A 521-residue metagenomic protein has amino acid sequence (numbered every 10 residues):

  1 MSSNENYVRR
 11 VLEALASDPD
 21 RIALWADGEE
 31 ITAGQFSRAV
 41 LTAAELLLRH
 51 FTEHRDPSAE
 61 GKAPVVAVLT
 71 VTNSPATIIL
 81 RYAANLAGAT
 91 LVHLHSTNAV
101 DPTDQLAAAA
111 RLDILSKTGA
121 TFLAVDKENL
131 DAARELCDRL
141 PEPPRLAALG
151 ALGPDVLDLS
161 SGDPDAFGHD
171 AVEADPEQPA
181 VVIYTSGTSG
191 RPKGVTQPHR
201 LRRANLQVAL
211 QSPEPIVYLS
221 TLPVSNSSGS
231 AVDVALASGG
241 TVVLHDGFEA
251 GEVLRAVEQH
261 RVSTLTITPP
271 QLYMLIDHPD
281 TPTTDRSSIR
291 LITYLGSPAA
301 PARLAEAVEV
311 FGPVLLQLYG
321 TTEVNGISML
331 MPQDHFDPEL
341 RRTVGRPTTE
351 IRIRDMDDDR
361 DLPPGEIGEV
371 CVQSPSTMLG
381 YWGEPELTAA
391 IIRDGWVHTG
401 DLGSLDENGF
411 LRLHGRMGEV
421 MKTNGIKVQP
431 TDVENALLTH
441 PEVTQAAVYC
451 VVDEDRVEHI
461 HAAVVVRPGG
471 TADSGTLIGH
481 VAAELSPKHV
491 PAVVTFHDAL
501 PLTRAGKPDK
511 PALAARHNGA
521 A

Functional and structural regions predicted by a protein language model:
S2-E5, P19-D20, A148-G153, S161-Y184 (+2 more regions): Conserved pre-ATP/AMP-binding loop-to-beta segment of ANL
E29, L46-P102, T221-L222, K427: Conserved AMP-binding/adenylate-forming
T32-G34, E173, A180-A204: Conserved AMP-binding A3 loop
T90, R203-V217, S225-T264, H278-P279: Conserved AMP-binding/adenylation subdomain of ANL enzymes
A237, S263-T266, H278-P338: Gly/Ser/Thr-rich phosphate-binding loop
R346-P347, D358-A390, V428: Conserved ATP/PPi-binding loop(s) of AMP-dependent carboxylate-activating enzymes
R352-C371, A390, S404-N408, G470-S474 (+1 more regions): Conserved beta-loop-beta connector loops within the AMP-binding
S374, L379-G380, L402-H489, G506-P508 (+1 more regions): AMP-binding/adenylate-forming catalytic core of the ANL superfamily
